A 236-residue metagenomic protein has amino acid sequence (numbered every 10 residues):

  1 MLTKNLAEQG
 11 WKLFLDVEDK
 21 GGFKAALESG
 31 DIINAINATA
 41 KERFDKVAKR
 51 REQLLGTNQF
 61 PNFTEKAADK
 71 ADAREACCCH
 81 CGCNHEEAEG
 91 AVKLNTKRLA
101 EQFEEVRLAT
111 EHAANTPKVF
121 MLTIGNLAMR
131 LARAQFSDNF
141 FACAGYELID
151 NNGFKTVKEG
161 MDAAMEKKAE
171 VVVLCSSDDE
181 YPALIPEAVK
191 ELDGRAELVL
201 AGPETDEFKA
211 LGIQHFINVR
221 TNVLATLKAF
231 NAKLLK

Functional and structural regions predicted by a protein language model:
M1-L13, I32-V47, M129-Q135, D162-K167 (+1 more regions): Short glycine/threonine-rich loop-to-helix capping motif typified by GTGT followed within a few residues by an Asp-Pro
L2-I32, C175, L184-E187, A196-G202: Phosphate/diphosphate-binding loops
Q9-P117: Intrinsic disorder at enzyme termini
A25, N34-A35, N126-L131, E180-A183 (+1 more regions): Flexible loop/turn segments at secondary-structure boundaries
Q53-L54, K70-A76, G82-N95, A114 (+7 more regions): Phosphate-moiety recognition in structured ligand-binding domains
H112-L174, L184-A188, L192: Generic long, charged, amphipathic alpha-helical segments
N152, C175-S177, I217-N222: Short beta->alpha connector loops at strand-helix junctions that form conserved, small/polar/Pro-enriched
P186-K236: Peripheral docking tails and interdomain loops at the edges of cofactor- or intermediate-handling domains
